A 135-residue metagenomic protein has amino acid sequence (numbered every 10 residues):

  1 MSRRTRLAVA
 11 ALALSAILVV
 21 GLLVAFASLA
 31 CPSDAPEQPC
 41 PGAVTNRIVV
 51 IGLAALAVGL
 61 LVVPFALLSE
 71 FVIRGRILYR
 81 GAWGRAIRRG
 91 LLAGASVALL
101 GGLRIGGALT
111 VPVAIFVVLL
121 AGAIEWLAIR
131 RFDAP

Functional and structural regions predicted by a protein language model:
M1-S15, R47-I48: Alpha-helical transmembrane segments and their helix-start/interface "positive-inside/aromatic belt" motifs in integral
V19-P36: Membrane-helix interface motif
S33-N46: Perimembrane loop-to-helix junctions flanking transmembrane segments
A43-L60: Alpha-helical transmembrane segments
N46-V49, E70-W83: Short juxtamembrane and helix-loop transition motifs at transmembrane-helix boundaries in membrane proteins
G59-I73: Membrane-water interface of transmembrane alpha-helices
L99-I115: Membrane-helix boundary connector in multi-pass membrane proteins
V118-I129: Alpha-helical transmembrane segments and their membrane-interface exit regions
